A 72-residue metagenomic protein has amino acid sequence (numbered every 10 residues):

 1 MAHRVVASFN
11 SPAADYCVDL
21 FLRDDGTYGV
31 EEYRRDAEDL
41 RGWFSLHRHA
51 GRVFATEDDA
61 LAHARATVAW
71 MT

Functional and structural regions predicted by a protein language model:
M1-D39: Short N-terminal "domain-start" leader segments that mark the transition from disordered tails or signal peptides into
E38-T72: Mixed-charge, Lys/Arg-enriched low-complexity segments
